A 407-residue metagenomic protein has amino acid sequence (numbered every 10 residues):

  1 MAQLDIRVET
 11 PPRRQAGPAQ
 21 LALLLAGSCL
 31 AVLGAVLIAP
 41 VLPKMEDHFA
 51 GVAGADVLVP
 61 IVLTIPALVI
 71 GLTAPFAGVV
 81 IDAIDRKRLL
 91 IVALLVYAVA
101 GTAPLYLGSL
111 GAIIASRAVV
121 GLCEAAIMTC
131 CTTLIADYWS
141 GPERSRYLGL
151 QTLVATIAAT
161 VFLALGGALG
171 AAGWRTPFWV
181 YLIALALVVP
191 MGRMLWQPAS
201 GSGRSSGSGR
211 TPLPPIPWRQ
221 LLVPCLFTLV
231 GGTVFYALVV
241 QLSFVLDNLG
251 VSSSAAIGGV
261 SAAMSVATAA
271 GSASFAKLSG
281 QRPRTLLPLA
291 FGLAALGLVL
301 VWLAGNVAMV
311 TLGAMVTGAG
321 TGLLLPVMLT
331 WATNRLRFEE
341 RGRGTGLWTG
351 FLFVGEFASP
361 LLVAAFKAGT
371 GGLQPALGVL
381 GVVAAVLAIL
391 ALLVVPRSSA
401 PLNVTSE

Functional and structural regions predicted by a protein language model:
V41-G71: Extracellular/periplasmic helix-loop-helix junction of adjacent transmembrane segments in MFS-like secondary
G71-G108: Conserved MFS/SLC helix-loop-helix module at the cytosolic interface between two early adjacent transmembrane helices
T73-D85, A270-P283: Helix-to-loop junctions at the C-terminal end of transmembrane segments in multipass secondary transporters
D85, Y106-G111, S140, A304-G305: Helix-breaking motifs and short loop linkers at transmembrane-helix boundaries and internal kinks in secondary membrane
A100, G111-V120, A308-V316: Paired small-residue
L110, S116-A155: Cytoplasmic helix-loop-helix junction between adjacent transmembrane helices in 12-TM secondary transporters
G141-E143, L150-W196: Helix-loop-helix hairpin linking two adjacent transmembrane segments in secondary transporters
R335-G371: A late C-terminal transmembrane helix in Major Facilitator Superfamily
